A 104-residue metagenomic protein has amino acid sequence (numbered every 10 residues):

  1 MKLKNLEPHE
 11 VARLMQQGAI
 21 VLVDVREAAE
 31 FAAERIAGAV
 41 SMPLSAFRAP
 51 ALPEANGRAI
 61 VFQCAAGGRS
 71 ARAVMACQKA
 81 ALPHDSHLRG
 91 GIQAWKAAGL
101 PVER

Functional and structural regions predicted by a protein language model:
M1-V21, V25-A59, A65-R104: Rhodanese-like catalytic fold shared by cysteine-dependent sulfurtransferases and DSP/PTP-type phosphatases
